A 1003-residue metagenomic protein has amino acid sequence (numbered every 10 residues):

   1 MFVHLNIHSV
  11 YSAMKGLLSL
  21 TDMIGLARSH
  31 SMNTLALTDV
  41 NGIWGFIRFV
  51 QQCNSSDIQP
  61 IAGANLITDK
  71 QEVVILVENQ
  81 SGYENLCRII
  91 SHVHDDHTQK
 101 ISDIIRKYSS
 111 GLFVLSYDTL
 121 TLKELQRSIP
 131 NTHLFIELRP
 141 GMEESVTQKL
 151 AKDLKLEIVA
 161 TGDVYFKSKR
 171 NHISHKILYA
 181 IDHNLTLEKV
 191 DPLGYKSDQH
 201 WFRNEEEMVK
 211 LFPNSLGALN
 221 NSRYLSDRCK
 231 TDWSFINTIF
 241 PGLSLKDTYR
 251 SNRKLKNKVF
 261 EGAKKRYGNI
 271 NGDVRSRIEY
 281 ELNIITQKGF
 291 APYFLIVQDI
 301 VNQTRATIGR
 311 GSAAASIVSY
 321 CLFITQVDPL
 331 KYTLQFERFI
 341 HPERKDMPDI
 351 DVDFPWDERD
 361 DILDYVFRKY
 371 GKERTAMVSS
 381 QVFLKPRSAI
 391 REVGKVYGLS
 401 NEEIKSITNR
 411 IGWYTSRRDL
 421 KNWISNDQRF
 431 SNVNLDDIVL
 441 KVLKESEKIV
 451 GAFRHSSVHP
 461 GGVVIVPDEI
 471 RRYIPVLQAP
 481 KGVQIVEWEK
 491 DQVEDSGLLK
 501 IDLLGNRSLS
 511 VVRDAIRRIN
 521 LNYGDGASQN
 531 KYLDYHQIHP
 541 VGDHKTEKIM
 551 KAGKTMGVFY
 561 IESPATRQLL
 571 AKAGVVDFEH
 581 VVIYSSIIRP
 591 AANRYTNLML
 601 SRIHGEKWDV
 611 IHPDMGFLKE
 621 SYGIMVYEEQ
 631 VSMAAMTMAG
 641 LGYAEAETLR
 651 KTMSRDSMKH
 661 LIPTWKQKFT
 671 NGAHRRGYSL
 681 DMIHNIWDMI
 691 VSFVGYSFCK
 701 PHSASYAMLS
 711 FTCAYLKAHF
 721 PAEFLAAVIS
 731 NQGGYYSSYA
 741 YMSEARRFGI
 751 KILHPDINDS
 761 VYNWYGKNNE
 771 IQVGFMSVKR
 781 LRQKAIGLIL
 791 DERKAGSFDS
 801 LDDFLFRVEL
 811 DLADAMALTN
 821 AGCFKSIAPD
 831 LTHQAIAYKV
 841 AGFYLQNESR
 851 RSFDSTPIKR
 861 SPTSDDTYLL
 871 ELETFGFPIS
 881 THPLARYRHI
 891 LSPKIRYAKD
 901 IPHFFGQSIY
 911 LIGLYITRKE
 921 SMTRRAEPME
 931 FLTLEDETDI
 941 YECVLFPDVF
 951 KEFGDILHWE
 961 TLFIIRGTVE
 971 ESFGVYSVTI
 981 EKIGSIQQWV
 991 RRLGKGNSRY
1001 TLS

Functional and structural regions predicted by a protein language model:
F2-L37, N41-S56, S91-K169, K210-G217 (+1 more regions): Domain-core and long-helix interface of multi-subunit machines
V3, T34-L37, C53, D198 (+1 more regions): Noncatalytic, beta-rich nucleic-acid-contacting surfaces in large DNA/RNA-processing enzymes
T38-N41, A62-L66, V77-E78, L138 (+6 more regions): Glycine-rich, histidine-containing beta strand-loop boundary motifs that form or position
G42-D96: Hydrophobic or amphipathic alpha-helical targeting/insertion segments
I43-W44, I67-K70, Y83, Y165-S168 (+3 more regions): Short gly/pro/ser/thr-enriched loop/turn and capping motifs at secondary-structure boundaries
I58-P60, A64, L156, L178-K189 (+1 more regions): Acidic, His- and aromatic-enriched active-site or binding-groove loops in soluble protein domains that engage sugars
K70, S168-L178, Y320: Histidine/acidic-residue-rich catalytic or RNA/ligand-binding cores of hydrolases and nuclease-related proteins
I173-D247: Active-site or pore-adjacent capping/gating segments
